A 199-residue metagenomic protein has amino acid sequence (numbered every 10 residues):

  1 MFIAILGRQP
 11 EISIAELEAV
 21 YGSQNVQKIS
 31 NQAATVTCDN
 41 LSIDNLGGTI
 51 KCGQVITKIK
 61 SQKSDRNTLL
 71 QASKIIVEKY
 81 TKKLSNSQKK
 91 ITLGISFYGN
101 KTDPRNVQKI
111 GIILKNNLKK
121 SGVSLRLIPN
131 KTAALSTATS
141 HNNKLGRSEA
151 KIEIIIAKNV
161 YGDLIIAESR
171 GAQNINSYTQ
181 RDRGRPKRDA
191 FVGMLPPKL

Functional and structural regions predicted by a protein language model:
M1-I3: Extreme N-terminal starter segment of soluble prokaryotic enzymes
I5-R8, A15-I152: Non-catalytic nucleic-acid substrate-recognition regions in nucleic-acid-modifying enzymes
G94-S96, I155-A157, A167: Residues in well-ordered beta-strands of folded domains
R147-S148, A157-N159: Conserved, well-ordered active-site substructure
K158-L199: Glycine-rich adenosyl-nucleotide cofactor-binding module
